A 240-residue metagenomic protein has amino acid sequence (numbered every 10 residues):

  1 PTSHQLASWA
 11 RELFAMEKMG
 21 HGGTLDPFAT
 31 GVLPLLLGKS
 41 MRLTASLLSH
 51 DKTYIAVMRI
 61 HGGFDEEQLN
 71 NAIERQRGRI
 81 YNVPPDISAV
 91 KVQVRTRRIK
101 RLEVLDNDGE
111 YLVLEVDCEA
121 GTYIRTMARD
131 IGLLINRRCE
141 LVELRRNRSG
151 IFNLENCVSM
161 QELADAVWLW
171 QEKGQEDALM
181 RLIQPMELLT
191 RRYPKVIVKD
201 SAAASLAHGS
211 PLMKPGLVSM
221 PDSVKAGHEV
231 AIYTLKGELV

Functional and structural regions predicted by a protein language model:
P1-G22, V94, K100, Y111 (+2 more regions): Accessory RNA 3′-end/elbow-binding domains used by RNA modification enzymes
P1-T30, L36-E162: Non-catalytic RNA-recognition surface used by pseudouridine synthases
V32, M58-R59, G216, H228: A ubiquitous, low-specificity "background" feature that marks scattered single residues across proteins without
